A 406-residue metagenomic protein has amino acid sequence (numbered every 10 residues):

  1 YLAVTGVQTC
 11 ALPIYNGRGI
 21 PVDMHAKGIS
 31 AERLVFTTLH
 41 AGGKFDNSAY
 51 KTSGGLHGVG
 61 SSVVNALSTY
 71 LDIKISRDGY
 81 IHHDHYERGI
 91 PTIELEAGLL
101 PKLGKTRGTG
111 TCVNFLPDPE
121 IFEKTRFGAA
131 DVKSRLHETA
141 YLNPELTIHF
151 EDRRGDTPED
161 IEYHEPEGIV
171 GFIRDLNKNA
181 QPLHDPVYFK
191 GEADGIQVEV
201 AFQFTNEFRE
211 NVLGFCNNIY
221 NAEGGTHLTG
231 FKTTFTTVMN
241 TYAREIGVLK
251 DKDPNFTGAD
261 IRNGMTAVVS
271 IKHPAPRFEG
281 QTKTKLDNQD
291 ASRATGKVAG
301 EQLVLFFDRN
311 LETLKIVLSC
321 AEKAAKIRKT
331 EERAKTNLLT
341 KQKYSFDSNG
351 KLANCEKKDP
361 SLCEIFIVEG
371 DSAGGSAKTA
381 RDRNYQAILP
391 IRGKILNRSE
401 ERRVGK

Functional and structural regions predicted by a protein language model:
Y1-C10, G405: Positively charged, low-complexity/disordered segments
V4, M24-G28, E165: Residue-level signature of the cytosolic catalytic core of signaling kinases
V7, A11-N16, L34, T38 (+5 more regions): GHKL-family ATPase ATP-binding module
I20-G42: Short conserved segment of the HATPase_c
